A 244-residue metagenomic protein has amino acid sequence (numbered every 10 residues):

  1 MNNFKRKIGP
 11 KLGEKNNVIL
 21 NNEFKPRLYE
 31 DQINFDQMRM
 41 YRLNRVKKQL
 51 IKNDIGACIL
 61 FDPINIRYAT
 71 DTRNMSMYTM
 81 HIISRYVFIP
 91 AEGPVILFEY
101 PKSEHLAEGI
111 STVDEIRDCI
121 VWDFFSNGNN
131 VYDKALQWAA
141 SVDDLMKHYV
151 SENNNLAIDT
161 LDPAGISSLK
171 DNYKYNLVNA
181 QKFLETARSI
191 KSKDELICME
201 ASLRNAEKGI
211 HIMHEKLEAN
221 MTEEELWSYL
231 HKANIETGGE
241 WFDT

Functional and structural regions predicted by a protein language model:
M1-N205: A composition/biophysics-driven feature that prefers long, compositionally simple stretches
L50, L217, N234: Hydrophobic pocket-lining residues that define ligand/cofactor binding sites across diverse proteins
M213-Y229: A charged, amphipathic alpha-helical module
Y229-T244: Acidic, glycine-rich loop-and-beta core segments that form the ion-binding/anion-interacting portion of active sites
